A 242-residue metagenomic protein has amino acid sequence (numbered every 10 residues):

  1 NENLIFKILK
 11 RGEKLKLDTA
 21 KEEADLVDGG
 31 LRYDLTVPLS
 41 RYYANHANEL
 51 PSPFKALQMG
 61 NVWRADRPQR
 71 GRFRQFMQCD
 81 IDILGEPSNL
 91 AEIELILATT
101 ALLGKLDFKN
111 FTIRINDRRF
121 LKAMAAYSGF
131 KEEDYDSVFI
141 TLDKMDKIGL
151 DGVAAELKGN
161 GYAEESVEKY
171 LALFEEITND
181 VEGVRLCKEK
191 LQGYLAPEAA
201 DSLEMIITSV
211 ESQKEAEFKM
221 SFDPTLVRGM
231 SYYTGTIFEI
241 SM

Functional and structural regions predicted by a protein language model:
N1-G29: Polyanion/phosphate-binding surface patch
N1-N3, I115-Y127, L226-T234: Beta-rich nucleic-acid/ligand-interaction surfaces
G12-K14, V37, A65, R119: Short loop/turn segments at secondary-structure transitions that flank enzyme active sites
K21-L26, D34-E49, K55-F108, E156-M242: Positively charged, Gly/Ser-enriched RNA/tRNA-binding surfaces
D28, T112-I113: A residue-level structural signature of the nucleotidyltransferase/glycosyltransferase Rossmann-like core
I113, R118-E156: Short terminal or interdomain "cap/linker" segment that borders an active site or interface and mediates
